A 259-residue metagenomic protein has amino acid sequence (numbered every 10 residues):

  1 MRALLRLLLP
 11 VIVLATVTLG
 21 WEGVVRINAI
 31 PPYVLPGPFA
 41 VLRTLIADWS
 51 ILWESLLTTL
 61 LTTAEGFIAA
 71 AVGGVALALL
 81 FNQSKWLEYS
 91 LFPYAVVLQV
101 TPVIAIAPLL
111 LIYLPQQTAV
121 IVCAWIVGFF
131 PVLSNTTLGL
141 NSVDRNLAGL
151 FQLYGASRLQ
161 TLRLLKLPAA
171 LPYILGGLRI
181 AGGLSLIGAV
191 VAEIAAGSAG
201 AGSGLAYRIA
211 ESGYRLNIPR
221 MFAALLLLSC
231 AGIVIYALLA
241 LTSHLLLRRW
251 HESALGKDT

Functional and structural regions predicted by a protein language model:
L5-I27: N-terminal signal-anchor transmembrane alpha helix
R26-I68: Periplasmic/extracellular loop-to-transmembrane helix junction in inner-membrane transport proteins
E65-A95: Transmembrane-helix boundary motif in ABC transporter permease subunits
K85, N141, F222-T259: C-terminal transmembrane helix and the adjacent membrane-cytosol boundary/short C-terminal tail of inner/organellar
V96-P131, L138: Generic hydrophobic transmembrane alpha-helix motif, especially the helices
I112, G188-F222, L227, S253-K257: Glycine-rich helix-loop "coupling/hinge" segments at transmembrane-helix boundaries in multipass transporters
V122-I126, L159-A192: Transmembrane alpha-helices
N135, G139-G177, L205, I209: Short cytoplasmic-facing helical segments at TM-TM junctions of multi-pass membrane proteins
